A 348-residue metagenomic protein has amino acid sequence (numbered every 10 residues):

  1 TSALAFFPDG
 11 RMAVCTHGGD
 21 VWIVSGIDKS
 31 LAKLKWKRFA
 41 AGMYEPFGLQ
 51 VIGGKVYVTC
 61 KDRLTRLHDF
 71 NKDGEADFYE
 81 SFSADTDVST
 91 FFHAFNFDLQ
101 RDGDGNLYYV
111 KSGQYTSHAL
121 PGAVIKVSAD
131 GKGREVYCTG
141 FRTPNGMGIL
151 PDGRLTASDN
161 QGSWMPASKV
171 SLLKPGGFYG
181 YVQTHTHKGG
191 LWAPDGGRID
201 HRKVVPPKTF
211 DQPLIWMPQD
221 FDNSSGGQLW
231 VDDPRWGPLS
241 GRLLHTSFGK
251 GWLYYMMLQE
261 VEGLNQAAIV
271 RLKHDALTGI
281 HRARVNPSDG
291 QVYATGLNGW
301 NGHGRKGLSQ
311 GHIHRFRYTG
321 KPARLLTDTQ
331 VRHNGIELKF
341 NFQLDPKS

Functional and structural regions predicted by a protein language model:
T1-D328, R332-G335, P346: Beta-propeller domains with acidic blade repeats across secreted/periplasmic ectodomains and cytosolic WD/CNH propellers
L338-S348: Short, surface-exposed alpha-helix to beta-strand junction/turn motifs within ectodomains of secreted and cell-envelope
